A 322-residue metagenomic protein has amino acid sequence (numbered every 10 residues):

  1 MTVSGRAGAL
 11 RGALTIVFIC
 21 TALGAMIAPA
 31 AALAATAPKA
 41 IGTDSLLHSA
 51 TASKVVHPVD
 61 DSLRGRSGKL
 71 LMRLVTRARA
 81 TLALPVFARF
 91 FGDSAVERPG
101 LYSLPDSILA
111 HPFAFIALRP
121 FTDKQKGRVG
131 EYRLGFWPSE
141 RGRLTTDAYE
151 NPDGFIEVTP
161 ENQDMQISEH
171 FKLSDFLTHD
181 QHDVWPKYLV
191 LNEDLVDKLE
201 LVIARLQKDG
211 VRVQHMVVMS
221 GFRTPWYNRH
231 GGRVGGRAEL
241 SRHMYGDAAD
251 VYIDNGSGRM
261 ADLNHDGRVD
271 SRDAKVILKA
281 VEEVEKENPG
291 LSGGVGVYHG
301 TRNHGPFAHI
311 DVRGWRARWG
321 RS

Functional and structural regions predicted by a protein language model:
A13-M26: Bacterial N-terminal signal peptides
M26-T36: Signal peptide processing junction and immediate N-terminal pro/mature segment of secreted/exported proteins
A35-K126: Beta-strand-enriched, solvent-exposed domains that form extended recognition/catalytic surfaces
F87, A95-L177: Non-catalytic propeptide/linker segments at domain boundaries
F155-M216: Active-site acidic/histidine clusters and adjacent loop/turn architecture that either coordinate catalytic ions
Q207-G221, G290-G300: Surface-exposed patches in mature extracellular/periplasmic domains of secreted proteins
P225-L240: Charged, often glycine-rich, active-site loop that binds/positions anionic groups
A238-S322: Catalytic cores and adjacent binding grooves of peptidoglycan-active enzymes
